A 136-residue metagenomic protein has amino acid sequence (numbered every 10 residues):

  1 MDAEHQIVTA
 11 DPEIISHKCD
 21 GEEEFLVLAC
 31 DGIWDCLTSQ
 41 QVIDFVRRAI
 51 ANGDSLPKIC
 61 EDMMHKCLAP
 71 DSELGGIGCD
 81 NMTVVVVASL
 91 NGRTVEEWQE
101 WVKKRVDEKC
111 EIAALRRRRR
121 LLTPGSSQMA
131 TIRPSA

Functional and structural regions predicted by a protein language model:
M1-L26, C36-A136: Activation on terminal intrinsically disordered regulatory regions flanking enzyme cores
A29: Generic enzyme active-site microenvironment
G32: Active-site metal-binding loops of divalent metal-dependent hydrolases
